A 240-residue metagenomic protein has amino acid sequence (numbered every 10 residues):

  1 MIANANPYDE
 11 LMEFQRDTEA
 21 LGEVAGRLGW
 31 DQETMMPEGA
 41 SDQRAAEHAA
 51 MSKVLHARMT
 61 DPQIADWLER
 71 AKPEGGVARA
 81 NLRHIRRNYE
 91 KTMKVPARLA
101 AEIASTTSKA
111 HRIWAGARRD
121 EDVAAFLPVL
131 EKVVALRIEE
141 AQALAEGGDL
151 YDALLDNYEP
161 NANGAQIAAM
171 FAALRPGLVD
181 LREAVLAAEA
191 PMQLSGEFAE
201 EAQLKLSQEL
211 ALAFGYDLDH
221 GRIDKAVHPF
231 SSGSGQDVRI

Functional and structural regions predicted by a protein language model:
M1-P160, G164: A well-structured
T106-I240: Contiguous, non-catalytic segments that form substrate-binding/exosite surfaces or channel walls
